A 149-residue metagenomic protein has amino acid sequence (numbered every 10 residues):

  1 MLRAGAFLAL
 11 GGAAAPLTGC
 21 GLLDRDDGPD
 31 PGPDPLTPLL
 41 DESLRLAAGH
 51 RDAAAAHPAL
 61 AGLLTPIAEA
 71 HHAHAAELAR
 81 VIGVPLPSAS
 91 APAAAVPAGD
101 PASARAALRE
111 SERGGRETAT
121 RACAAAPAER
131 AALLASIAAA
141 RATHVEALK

Functional and structural regions predicted by a protein language model:
R3-K149: All-alpha RGS (Regulator of G-protein Signaling) helical domain and cognate RGS-like helical scaffolds
